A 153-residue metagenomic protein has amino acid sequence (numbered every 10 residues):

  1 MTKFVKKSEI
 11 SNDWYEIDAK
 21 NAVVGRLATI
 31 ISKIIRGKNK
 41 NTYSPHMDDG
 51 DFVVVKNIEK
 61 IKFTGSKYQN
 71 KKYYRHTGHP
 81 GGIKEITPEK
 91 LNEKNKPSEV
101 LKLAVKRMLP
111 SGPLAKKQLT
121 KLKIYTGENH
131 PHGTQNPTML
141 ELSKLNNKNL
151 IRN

Functional and structural regions predicted by a protein language model:
M1-L103, L109, P113, N136-N153: Ribosome large-subunit tunnel/peptidyl-transferase-proximal elements
E99, Q118, P131-T134: Long, well-ordered early-domain segments
G112-Y125: C-terminal structural segments of small proteins and small subunits
Y125-E141: Acidic, Mg2+-coordinating catalytic module of metal-dependent nucleases/exonucleases that use a two-metal-ion mechanism
